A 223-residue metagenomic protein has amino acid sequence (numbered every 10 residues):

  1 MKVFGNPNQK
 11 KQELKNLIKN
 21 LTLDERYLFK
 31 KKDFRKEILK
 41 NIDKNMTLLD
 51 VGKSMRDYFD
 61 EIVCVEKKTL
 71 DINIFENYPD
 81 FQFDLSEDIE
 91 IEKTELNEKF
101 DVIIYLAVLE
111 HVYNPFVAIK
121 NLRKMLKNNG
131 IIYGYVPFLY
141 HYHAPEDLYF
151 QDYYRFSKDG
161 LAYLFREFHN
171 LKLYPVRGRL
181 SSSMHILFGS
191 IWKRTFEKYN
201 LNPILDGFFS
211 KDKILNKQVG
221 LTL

Functional and structural regions predicted by a protein language model:
M1-D43: Class I SAM-dependent methyltransferase Rossmann-like catalytic core, especially the SAM/SAH-binding loop
P7-Q9, E25, K44-M46, I72 (+7 more regions): Short linear motifs in intrinsically disordered/low-complexity regions
K10-N16, D43, E66, G178 (+1 more regions): Alpha-helix initiation/capping motif
Y27-R35, L48, G52-M55, Y154-K158 (+2 more regions): A structural signal for well-ordered alpha-helical scaffolds and beta->alpha junctions
D33-E37, V102, A107, K213-T222: N-terminal capping/interface segment
E37-P145, F150, K158-A162: Conserved SAM-binding loop
Y113-R123, I131-L223: S-adenosyl-L-methionine-dependent methyltransferase catalytic module, highlighting the catalytic core
